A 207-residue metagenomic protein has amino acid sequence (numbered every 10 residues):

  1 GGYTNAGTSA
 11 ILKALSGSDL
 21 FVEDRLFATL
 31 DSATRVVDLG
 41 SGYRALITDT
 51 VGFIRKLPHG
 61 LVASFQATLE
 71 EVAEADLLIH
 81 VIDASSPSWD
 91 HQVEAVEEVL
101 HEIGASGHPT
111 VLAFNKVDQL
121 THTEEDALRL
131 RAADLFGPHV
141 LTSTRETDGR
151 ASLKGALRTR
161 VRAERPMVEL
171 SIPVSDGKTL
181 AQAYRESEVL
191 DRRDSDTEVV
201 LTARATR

Functional and structural regions predicted by a protein language model:
G1-G17, S32, P87, H91 (+1 more regions): C-terminal-of-GTPase-core extension/linker across diverse P-loop GTPases
G1-L77: Conserved G1/Walker A P-loop phosphate-binding module
A33, H59-V72, V81-A105: Conserved catalytic-core segment of NTP-binding enzymes
G40, D83-S85, R145: Residue-level recognition of the GNAT/N-acetyltransferase active site
I47, V81, A113: Generic enzyme active-site microenvironment
T50, A84, K116: Walker B catalytic acidic pair
D76-L78, A163-E164: Short, surface-exposed connector motifs at secondary-structure boundaries
